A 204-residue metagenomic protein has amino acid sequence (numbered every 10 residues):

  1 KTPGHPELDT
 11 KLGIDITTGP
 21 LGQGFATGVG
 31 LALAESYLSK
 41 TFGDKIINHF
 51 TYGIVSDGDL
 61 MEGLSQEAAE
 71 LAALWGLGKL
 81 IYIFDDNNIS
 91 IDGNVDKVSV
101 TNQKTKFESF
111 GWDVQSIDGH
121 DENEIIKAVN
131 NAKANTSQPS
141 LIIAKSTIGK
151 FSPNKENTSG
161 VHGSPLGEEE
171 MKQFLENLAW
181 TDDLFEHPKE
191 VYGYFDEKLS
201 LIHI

Functional and structural regions predicted by a protein language model:
K1-L74: Cofactor-binding active-site loop characterized by glycine-rich and histidine/acidic residues
T10-L12, G22, L38, F42-D44 (+5 more regions): General N-terminal targeting signals
I47-H49, G76-L77, N135-Q138: Short, well-ordered loop/turn elements at secondary-structure boundaries
I54-V55, D59-G63, I81-I83, N87-I202: Conserved acidic/glycine
A73-I81: Boundary/activation segment at the start of structured domains
